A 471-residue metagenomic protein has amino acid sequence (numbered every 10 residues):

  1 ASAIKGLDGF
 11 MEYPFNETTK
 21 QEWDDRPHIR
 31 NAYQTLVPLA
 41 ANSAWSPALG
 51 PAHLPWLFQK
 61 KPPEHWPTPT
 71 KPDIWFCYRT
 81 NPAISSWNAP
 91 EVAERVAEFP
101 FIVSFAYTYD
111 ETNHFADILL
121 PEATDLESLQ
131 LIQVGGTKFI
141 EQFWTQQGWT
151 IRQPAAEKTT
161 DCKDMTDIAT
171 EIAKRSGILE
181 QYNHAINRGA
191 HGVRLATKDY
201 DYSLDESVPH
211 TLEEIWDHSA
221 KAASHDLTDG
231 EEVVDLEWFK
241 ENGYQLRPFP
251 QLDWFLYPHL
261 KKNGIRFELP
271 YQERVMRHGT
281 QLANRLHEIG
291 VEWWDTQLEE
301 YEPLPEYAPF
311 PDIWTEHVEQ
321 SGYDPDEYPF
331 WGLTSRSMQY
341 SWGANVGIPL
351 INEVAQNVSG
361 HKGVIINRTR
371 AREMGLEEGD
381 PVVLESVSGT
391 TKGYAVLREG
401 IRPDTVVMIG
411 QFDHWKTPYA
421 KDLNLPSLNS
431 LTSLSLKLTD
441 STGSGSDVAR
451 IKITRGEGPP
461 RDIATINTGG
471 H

Functional and structural regions predicted by a protein language model:
A1-H114, T124, I140, H225-M374: Extended redox/cofactor-interaction regions of prokaryotic respiratory oxidoreductases
N81, D125-S128, I178, R336-Q339 (+2 more regions): Short loop/turn segments at secondary-structure transitions that flank enzyme active sites
S86, N113, L129-Q130, G343 (+3 more regions): Generic domain-boundary/flexible-linker signal
E111-W149: Flexible glycine/proline-rich, aromatic-decorated loop/lid segments
E122, T334-R336, W342, A395 (+2 more regions): Pocket-edge structural micro-motifs
G135, W342-V346, L384: Short, contiguous, well-ordered secondary-structure segments
T150-A220, S224-L227, I348-I365, T369-H471: Long, contiguous, secondary-structure-rich segments that constitute the structural scaffold of globular domains
